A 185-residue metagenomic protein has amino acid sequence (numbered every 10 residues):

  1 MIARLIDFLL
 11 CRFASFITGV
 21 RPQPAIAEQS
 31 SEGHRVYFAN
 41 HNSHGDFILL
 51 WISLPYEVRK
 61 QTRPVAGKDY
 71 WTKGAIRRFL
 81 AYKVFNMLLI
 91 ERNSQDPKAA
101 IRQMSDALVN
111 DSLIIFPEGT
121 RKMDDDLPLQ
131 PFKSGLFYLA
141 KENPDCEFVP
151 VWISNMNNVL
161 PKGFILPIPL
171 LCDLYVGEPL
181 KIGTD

Functional and structural regions predicted by a protein language model:
M1-V20, T72-F85, F164-P169: Alpha-helical membrane-targeting segments
R4, L10-H41: Helix-to-loop junction immediately C-terminal to a conserved catalytic motif
Q29-N93: Catalytic core of membrane glycerolipid acyltransferases/transacylases, capturing the structured, soluble-facing
H34-V36, N110-F116, E147-V149: Residue-level preference for the first positions of well-ordered beta-strands
S43, T120-R121, M156: Solvent-exposed loop/turn segments at secondary-structure junctions within structured extracellular/periplasmic domains
F79, S112, D124-D185: A cross-family acyltransferase "interaction/gating" segment
L88-Q130: Internal catalytic-core helix/loop-beta-alpha segment that presents or stabilizes conserved functional determinants
